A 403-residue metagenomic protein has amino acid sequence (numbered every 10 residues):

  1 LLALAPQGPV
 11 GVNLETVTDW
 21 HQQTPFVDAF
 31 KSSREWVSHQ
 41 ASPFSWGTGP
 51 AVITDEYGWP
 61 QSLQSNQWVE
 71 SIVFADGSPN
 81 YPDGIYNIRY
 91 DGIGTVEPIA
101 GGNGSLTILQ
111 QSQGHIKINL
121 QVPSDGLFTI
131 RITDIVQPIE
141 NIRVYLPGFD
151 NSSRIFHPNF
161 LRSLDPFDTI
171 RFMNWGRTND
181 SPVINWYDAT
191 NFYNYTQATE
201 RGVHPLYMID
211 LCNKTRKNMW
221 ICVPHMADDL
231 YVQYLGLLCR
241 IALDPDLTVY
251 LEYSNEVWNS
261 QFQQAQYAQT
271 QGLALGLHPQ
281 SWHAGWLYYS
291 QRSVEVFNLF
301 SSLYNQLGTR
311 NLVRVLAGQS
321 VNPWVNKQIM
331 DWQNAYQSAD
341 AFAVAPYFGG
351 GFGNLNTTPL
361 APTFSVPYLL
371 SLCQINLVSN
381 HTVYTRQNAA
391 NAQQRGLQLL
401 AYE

Functional and structural regions predicted by a protein language model:
L1-Y253, W258-Y402: Non-catalytic accessory regions flanking glycosidase/transglycosidase catalytic cores in CAZymes
